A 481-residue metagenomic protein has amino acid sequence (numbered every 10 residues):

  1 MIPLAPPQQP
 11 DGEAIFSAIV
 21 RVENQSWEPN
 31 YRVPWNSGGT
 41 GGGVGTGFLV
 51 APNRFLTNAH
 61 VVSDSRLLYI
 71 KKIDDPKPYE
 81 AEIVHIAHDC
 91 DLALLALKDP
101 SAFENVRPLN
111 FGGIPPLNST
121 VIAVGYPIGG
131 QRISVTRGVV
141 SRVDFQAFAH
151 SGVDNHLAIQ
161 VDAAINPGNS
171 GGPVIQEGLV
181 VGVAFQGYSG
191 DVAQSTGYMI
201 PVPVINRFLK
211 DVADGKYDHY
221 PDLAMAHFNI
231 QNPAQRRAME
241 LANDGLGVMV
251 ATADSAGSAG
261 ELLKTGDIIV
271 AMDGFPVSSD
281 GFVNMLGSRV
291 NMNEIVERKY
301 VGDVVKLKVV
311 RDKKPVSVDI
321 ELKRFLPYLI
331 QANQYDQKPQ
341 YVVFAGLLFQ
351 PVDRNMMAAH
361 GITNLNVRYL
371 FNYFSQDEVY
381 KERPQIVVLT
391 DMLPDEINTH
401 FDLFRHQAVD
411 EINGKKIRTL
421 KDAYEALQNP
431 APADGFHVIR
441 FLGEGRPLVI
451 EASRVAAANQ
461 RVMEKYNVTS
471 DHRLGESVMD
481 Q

Functional and structural regions predicted by a protein language model:
L4-P10, P29-P52, N58, K77-E80 (+7 more regions): A conserved glycine-rich beta-strand in the N-terminal activation segment of trypsin-fold
A14-R32, V121: A short, Trp-centered hydrophobic/proline-enriched beta-strand micro-motif
Q25, V84-I86, V143, A164 (+6 more regions): Residue-level recognition of beta-strand microenvironments
W27, G42, S63, I86-C90 (+3 more regions): Short, conserved beta-turn/loop elements at beta-strand boundaries and strand-helix junctions
E28, A51-I133, P167, P315-S317 (+1 more regions): Conserved active-site neighborhood of the chymotrypsin/trypsin-like protease fold
G39-F48, R107-G112, I128, D154 (+4 more regions): Gly/Ser-rich catalytic serine loop of serine hydrolases
T46-F48, A59, E80-E82, A96-D99 (+3 more regions): C-terminal recognition in membrane/secretory proteostasis and scaffolding
S65-L67, F103, G125-R137, A147-G171 (+3 more regions): Active-site loop architecture of trypsin-fold serine endopeptidases
